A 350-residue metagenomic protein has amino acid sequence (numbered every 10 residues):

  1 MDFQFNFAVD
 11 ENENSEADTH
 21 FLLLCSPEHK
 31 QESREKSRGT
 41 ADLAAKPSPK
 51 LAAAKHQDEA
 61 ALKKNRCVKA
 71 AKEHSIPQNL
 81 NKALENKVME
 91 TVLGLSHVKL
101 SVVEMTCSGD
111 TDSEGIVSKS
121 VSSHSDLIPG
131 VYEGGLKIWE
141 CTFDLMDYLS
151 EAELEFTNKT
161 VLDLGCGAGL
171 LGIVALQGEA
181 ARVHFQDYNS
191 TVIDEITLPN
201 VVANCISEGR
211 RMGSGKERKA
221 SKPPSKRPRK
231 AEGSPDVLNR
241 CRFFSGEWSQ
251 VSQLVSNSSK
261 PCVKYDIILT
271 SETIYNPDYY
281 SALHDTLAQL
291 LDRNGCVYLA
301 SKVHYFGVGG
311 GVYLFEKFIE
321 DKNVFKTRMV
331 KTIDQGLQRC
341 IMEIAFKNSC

Functional and structural regions predicted by a protein language model:
M1-C350: S-adenosylmethionine-dependent methyltransferases
